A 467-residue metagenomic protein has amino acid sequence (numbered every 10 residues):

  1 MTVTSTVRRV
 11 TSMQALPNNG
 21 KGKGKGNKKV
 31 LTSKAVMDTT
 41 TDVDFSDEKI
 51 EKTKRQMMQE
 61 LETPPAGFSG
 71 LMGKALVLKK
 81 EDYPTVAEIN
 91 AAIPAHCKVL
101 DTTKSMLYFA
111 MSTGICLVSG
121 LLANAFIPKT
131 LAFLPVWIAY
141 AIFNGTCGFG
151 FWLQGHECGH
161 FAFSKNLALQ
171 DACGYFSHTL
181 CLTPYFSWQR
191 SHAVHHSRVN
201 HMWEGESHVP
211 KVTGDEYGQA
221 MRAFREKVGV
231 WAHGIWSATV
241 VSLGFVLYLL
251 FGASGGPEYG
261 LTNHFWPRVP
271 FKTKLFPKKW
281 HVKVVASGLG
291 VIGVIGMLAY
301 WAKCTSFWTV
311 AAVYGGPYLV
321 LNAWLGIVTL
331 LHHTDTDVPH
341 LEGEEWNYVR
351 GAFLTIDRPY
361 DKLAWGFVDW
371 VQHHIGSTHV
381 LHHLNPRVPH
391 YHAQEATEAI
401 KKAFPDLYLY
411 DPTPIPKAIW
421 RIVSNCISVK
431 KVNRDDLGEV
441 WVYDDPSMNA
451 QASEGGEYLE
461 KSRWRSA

Functional and structural regions predicted by a protein language model:
T2-T146, H178-G316, Y391-A467: Non-catalytic, topology-defining segments of multipass membrane proteins
F143-G155, P184-W188, S242-P257, Y314-E344 (+1 more regions): Transmembrane alpha-helical segments that form the membrane-embedded catalytic/substrate-channel core of multi-pass
G148-L167, W188-M202, V328, H332-T336 (+1 more regions): Acidic (Asp/Glu-rich) catalytic motifs at the cytosolic membrane interface
F163-L182, E204-V228, E342-L363: Juxtamembrane helix-capping/reentrant segments at transmembrane boundaries
Q170, W324-L325, A393: Generic preference for well-ordered alpha-helical elements
G260-S287, T329-V371, H379: Multipass alpha-helical transmembrane domains of eukaryotic endomembrane proteins
D337-L341, P389-Y391, Y408: Extended hydrophobic-aromatic, low-complexity segments
F367-A403: C-terminal, well-structured subdomains that either form a transmembrane helix-short loop-helix hairpin in multi-pass
